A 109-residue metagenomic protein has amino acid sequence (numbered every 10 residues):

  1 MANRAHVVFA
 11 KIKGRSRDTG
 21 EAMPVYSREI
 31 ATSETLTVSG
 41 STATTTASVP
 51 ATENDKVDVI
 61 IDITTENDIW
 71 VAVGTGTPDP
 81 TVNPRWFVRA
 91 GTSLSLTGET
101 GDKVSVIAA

Functional and structural regions predicted by a protein language model:
M1-I30, I107-A109: Short, intrinsically disordered N-terminal pre-domain segments
Y26-K56: Surface-exposed ligand/attachment interfaces on beta-rich extracellular proteins
T45-S48, S93-T97: Exposed aromatic-hydrophobic patches
A47, V57-I63, V104: Hydrophobic beta-strand segments within beta-rich accessory/binding domains
D62-V82: Short, surface-exposed beta-strand/strand-loop-strand elements in extracellular ectodomains
P84-V88: Short beta-strand segments within Ig-like beta-sandwich modules, predominantly Fibronectin type-III
L94-A108: Noncatalytic modules at the cell exterior or secretory-pathway interfaces, chiefly beta-strand-rich lectin/adhesion
